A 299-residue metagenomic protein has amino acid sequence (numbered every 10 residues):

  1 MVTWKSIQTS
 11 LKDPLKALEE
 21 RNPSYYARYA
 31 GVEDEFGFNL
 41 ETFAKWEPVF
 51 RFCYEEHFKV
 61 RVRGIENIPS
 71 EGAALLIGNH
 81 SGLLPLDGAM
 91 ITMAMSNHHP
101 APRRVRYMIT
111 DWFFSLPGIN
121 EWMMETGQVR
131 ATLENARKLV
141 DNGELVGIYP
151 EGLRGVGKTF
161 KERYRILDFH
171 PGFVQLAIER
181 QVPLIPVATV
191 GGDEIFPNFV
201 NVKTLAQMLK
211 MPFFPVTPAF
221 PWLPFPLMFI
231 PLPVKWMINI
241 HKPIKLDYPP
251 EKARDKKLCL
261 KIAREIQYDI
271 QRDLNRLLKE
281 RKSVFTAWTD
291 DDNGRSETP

Functional and structural regions predicted by a protein language model:
M1-E134, V202, N275-P299: Membrane-anchoring hydrophobic helices of lipid-metabolizing enzymes
V2-T42, K138-P299: Non-catalytic C-terminal accessory region of glycerolipid acyltransferases and related lyso-lipid remodeling enzymes
